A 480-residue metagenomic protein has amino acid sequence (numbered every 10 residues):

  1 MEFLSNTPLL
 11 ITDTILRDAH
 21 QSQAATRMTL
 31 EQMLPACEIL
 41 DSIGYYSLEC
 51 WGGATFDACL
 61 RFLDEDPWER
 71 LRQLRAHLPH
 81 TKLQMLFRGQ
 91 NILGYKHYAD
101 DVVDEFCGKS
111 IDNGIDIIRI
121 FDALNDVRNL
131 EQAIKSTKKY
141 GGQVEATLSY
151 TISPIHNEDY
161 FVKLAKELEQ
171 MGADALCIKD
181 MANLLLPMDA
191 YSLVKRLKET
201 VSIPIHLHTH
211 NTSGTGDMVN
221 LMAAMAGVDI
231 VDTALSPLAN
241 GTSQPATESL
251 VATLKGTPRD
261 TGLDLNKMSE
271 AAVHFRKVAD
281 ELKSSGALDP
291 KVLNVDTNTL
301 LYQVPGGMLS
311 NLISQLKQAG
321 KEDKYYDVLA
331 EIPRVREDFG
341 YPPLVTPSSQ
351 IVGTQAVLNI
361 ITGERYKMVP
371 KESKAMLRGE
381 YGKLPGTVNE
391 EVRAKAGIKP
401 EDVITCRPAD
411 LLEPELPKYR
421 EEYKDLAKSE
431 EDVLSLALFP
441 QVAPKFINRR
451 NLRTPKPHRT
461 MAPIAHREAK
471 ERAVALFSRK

Functional and structural regions predicted by a protein language model:
M1-A24, A76: N-terminal amphipathic alpha-helix/helix-capping segment at the start of soluble metabolic enzymes
L10-D18, Y46-C50, T81-G89, D116-R119 (+5 more regions): Hydrophobic faces of well-ordered beta-strands that scaffold small-molecule active sites in alpha/beta enzyme cores
M28-P35, F62-E69, D101, E105 (+12 more regions): Conserved active-site and cofactor/substrate-binding residues in soluble primary-metabolism enzymes
P35, D41-C59, D289-T299, Q303-K480: Terminal or standalone catalytic/regulatory effector modules within metabolic enzymes and repeat proteins
E38, G108, K135, K166 (+2 more regions): Alpha-helical segments flanking ligand/cofactor-binding loops in enzyme cores
G44, G114-D116, Y140-G142, Q170-D174 (+2 more regions): Glycine-enriched alpha-helix->loop->beta-strand junction motifs that scaffold or abut catalytic
G52-E169, A173-L176, A182, L186: Active-site beta->alpha loop and helix N-cap motifs at the rims of alpha/beta catalytic domains
M181-K367: Catalytic alpha/beta core domains of metabolic enzymes, predominantly
